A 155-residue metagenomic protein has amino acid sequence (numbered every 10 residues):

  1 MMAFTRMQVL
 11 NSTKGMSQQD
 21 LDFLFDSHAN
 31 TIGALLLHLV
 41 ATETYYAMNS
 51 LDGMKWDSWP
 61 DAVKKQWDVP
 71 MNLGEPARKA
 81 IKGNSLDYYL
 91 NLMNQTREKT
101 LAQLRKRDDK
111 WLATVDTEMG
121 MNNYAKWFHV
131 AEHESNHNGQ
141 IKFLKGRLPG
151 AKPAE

Functional and structural regions predicted by a protein language model:
M2, R6, T13, M93 (+1 more regions): Hydrophobic alpha-helical core bundles mediating ligand binding, dimerization, or RNAP-core interactions
M2-A3, M7-L10, L21-N72, V115-E155: Short, contiguous alpha-helical
K14, A41, R105-K106: Residues at helix-coil transition
V69-W111, A125-F128: Acidic/histidine-rich alpha-helical segments that form the ligand environment of transition-metal centers
